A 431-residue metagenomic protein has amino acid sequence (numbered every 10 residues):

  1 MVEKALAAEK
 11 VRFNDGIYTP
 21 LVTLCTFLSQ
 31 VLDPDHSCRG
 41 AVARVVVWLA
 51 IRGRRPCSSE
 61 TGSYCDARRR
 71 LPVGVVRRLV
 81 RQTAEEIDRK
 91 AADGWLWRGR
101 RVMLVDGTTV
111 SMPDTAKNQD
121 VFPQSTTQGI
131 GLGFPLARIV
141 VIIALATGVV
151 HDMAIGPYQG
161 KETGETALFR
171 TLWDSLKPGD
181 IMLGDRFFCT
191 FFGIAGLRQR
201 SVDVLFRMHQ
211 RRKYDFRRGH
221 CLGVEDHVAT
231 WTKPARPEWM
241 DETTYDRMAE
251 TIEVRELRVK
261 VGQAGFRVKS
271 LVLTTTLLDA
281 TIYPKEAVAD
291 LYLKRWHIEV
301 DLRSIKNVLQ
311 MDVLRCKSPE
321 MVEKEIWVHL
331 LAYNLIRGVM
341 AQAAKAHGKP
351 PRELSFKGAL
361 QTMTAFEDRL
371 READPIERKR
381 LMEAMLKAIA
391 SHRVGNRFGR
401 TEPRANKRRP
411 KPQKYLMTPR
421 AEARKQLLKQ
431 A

Functional and structural regions predicted by a protein language model:
M1-R44, C57, R68-L71, V75-E86 (+3 more regions): Single, function-defining residue in the core of a domain
V47-C65: Short, basic interhelical loop/turn and adjoining N-cap of the next helix at nucleic-acid- or acidic-partner-contacting
G94: Noncatalytic carbohydrate-binding groove/subsite architecture in carbohydrate-active enzymes
